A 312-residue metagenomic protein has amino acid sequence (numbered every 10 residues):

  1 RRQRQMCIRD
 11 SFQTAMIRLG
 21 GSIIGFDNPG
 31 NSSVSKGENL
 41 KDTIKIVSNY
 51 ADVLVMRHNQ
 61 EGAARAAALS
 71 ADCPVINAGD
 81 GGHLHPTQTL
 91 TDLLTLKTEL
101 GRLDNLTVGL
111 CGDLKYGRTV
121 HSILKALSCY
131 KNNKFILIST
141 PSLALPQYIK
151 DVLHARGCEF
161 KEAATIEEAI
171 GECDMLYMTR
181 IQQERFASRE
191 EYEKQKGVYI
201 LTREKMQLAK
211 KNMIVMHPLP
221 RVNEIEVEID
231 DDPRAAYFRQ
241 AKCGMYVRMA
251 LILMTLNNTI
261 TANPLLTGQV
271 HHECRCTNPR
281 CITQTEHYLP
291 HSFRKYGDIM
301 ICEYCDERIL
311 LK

Functional and structural regions predicted by a protein language model:
Q3-I8: Short, small-residue-biased leader/transition segments that mark boundaries at the very start of proteins
R9-K97, N223-E226: Phosphate/diphosphate ligand-binding glycine-rich loop within oxidoreductases
L106-L145: Conserved anion/nucleotide-ligand pocket segment
L153-I229, R234: Rossmann-like adenosine-cofactor binding region
D231-T261: C-terminal helix-to-coil terminal segments
N263-E273, S292-G297: Short, flexible, mixed-charge glycine/proline-rich loop motifs that serve as phosphate/nucleic-acid-contacting
C274-C276, C302-C305: Short cysteine-rich clusters marking metal-coordination/redox-active sites
R280-T285, I309: Cys/His-rich microdomains that often coordinate metals
